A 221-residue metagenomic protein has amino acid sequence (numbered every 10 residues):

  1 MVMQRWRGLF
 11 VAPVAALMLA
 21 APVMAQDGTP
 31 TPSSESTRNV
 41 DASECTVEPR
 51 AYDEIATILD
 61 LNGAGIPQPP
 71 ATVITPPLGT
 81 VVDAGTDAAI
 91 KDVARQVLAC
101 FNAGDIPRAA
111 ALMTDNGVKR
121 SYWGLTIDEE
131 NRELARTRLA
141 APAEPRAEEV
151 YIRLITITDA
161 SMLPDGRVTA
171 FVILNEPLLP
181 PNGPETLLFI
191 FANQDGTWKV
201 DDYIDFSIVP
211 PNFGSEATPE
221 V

Functional and structural regions predicted by a protein language model:
V2-F10: Bacterial N-terminal signal peptides that target proteins for export
A12, L19-G85, T137-E144, P211-V221: Ser/Thr-rich, Proline-interspersed low-complexity disordered segments
D27-P49, E144-V221: Exposed beta-sheet edge and beta->alpha loop/turn motif
T57-P77, V82-G85, K91, Q96 (+1 more regions): Short solvent-exposed beta->alpha transition segments
G104-I106, G196: Loop/turn elements at helix/coil->beta-strand transitions in domains of secreted/extracellular proteins
